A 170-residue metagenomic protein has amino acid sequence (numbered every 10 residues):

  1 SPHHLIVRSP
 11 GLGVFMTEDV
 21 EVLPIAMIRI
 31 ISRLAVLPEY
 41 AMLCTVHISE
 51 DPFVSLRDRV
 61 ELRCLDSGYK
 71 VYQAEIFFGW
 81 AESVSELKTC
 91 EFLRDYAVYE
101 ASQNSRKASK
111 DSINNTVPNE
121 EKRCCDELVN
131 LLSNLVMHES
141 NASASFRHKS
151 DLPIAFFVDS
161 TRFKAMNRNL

Functional and structural regions predicted by a protein language model:
S1-L170: Cytosolic C-terminal regulatory domains/tails of membrane transporters and channels
